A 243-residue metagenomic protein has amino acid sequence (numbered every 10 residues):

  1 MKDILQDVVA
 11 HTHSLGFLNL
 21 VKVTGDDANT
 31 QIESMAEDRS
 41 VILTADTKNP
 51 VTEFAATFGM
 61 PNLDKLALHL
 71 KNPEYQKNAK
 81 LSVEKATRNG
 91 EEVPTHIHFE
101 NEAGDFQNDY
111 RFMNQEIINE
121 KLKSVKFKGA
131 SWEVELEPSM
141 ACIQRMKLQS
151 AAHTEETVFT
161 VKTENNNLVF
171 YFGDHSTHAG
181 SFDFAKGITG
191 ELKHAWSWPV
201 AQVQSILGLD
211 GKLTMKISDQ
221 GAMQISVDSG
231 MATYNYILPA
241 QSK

Functional and structural regions predicted by a protein language model:
M1-N108, G129-K243: DNA polymerase processivity clamps
E102-G104, R111-L122, K126: Short, well-ordered, aromatic-rich surface patches in folded extracellular/luminal domains
